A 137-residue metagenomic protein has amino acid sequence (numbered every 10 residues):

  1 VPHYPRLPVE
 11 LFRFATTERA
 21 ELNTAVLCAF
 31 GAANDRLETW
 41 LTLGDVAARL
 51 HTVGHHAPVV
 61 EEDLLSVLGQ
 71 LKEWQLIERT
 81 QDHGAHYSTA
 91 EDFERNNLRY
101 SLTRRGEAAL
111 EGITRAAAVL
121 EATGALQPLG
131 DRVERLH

Functional and structural regions predicted by a protein language model:
P2-W40: Short alpha-helical segments that sit at the start of domains
L37-L50: Short acidic, hydrophobic short linear motifs in intrinsically disordered regions
H51, G69, E73: Residue-level detection of the helix-turn-helix DNA-binding "recognition helix"
T52-V59: Short, basic interhelical loop/turn and adjoining N-cap of the next helix at nucleic-acid- or acidic-partner-contacting
E62-G69: Short, hydrophobic-biased segments on the C-terminal half of alpha helices that form "recognition helices"
K72-H86: A short, conserved structural fragment
H83-A108: Short, cationic-aromatic polyanion-contact patches
E107-H137: Extended alpha-helical scaffolds
